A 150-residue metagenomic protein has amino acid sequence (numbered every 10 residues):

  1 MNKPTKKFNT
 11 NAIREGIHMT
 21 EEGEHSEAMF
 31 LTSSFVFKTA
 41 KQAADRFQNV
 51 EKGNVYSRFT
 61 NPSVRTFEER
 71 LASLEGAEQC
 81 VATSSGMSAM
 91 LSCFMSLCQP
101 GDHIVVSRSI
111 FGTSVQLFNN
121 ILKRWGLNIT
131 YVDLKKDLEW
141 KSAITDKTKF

Functional and structural regions predicted by a protein language model:
M1-E51: N-terminal glycine-rich, Lys/His-bearing helix-loop that initiates the first secondary-structure elements of many
K41-S88, N119-N120: Conserved N-terminal alpha-helix of the aminotransferase class I/II PLP-enzyme fold
L74-E78, C98-G101, D146-K147: Short helix-loop-beta connector
S88-A89, W140: Short alpha-helical segment
A89-L97, F118: Buried hydrophobic packing segments
S96-S114, V132-D133: Conserved PLP-anchoring active-site segment centered on the Schiff-base-forming lysine
Q116-F150: PLP-dependent aminotransferase-class I/II
